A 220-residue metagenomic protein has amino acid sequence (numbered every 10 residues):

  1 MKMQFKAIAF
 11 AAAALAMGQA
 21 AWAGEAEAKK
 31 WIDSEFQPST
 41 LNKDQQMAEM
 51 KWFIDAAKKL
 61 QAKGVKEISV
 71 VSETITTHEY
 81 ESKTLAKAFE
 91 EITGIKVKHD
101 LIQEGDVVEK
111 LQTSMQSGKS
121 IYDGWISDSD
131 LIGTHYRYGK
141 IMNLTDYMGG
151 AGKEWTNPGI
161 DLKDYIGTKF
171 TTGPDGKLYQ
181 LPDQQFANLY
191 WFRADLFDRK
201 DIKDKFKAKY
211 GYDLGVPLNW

Functional and structural regions predicted by a protein language model:
K2-W22: Gram-negative bacterial Sec-dependent N-terminal signal peptides
E25-A62, S129-L189: Hinge/lid segment of periplasmic solute-binding proteins
K51-K59, T76-K96, D195: Short, polar/charged alpha-helical segment
E67-T84, E104: Ligand/substrate-recognition segments at binding pockets and active sites
S69-V71, W125, P182: Short, well-ordered beta-strand segments
I75-H78, E104-V107, S129-G133, F186-L189 (+1 more regions): Solvent-exposed loop/turn segments at secondary-structure junctions within structured extracellular/periplasmic domains
K87-D164, K200: Extracytoplasmic "Venus flytrap"/periplasmic binding protein-like
E91, K98-D100, T145-A151, K169-W220: Helix-loop-helix "hinge/cap" segment bordering the ligand-binding cleft or interdomain interface
